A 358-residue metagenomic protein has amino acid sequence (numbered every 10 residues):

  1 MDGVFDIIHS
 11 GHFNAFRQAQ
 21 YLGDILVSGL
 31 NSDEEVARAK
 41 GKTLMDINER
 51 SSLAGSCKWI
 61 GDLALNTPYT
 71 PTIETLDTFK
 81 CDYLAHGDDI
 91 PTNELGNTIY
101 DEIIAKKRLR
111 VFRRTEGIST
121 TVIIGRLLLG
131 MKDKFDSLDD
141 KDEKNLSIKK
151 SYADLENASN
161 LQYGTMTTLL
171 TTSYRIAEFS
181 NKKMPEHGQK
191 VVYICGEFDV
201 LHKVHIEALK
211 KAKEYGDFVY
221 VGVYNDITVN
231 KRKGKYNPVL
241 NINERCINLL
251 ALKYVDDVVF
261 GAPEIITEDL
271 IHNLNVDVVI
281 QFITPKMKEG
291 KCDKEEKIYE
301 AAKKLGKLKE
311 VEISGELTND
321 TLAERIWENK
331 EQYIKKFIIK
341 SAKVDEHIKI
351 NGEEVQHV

Functional and structural regions predicted by a protein language model:
M1-V358: Nucleotidyltransferase catalytic core that binds NTPs
